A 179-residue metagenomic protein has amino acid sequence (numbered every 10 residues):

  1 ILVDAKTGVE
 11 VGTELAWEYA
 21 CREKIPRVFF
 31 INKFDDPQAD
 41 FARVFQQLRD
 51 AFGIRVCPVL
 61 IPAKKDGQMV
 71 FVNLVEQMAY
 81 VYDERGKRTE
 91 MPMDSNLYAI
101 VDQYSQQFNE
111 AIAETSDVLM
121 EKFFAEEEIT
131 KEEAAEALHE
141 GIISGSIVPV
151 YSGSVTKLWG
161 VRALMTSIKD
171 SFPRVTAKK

Functional and structural regions predicted by a protein language model:
I1-K179: Structural and coupling elements of P-loop NTPases
